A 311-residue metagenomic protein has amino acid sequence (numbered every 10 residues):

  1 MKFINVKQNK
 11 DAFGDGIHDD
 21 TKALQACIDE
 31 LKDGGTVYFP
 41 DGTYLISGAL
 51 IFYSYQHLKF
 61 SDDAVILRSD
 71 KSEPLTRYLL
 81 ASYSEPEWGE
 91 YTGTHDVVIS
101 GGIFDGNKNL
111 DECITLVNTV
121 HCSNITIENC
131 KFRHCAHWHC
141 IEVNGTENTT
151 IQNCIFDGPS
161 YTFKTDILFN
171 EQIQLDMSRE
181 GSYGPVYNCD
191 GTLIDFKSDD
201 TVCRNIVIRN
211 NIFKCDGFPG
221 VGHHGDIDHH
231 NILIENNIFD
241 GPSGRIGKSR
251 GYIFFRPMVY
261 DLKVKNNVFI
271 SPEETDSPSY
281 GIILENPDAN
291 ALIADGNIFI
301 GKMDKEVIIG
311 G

Functional and structural regions predicted by a protein language model:
M1-A23: Right-handed parallel beta-helix/beta-solenoid
K10-D11, T21, D33-L75, F104: N-terminal extracellular ligand-recognition/capping segment immediately after the signal peptide
G35, I46-A49, R68-S72, N107-T115 (+8 more regions): Short glycine/acidic-rich loop motifs that flank beta-strands on beta-rich extracellular proteins
Y38, L45, I51, K59 (+15 more regions): Extracellular beta-strand solenoid repeats
Y44, Y83-G89, D190-D199, G222-H224 (+2 more regions): Short, recurring structural edge motifs at helix starts
E90-V202: Right-handed parallel beta-helix
N286-G311: Leucine-rich solenoid repeat scaffolds
